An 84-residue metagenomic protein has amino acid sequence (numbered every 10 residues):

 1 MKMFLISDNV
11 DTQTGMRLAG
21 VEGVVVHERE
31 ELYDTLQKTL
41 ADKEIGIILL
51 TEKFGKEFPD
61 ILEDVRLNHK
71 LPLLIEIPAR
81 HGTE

Functional and structural regions predicted by a protein language model:
M1-Y33: N-terminal first-folded block
V24-H27, D34-E84: Core subunits and conserved enzymes of cellular information-processing and envelope-translocation systems across
